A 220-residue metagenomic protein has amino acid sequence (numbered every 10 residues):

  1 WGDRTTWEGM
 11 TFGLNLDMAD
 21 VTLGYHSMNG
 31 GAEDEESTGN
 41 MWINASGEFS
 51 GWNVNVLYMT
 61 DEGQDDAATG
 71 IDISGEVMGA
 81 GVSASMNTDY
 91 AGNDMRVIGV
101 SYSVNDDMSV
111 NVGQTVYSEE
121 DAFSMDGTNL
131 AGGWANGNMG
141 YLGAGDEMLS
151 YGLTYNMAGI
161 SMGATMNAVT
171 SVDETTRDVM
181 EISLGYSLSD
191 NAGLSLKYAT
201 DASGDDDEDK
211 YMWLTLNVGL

Functional and structural regions predicted by a protein language model:
W1-L220: Outer-membrane beta-barrel proteins
